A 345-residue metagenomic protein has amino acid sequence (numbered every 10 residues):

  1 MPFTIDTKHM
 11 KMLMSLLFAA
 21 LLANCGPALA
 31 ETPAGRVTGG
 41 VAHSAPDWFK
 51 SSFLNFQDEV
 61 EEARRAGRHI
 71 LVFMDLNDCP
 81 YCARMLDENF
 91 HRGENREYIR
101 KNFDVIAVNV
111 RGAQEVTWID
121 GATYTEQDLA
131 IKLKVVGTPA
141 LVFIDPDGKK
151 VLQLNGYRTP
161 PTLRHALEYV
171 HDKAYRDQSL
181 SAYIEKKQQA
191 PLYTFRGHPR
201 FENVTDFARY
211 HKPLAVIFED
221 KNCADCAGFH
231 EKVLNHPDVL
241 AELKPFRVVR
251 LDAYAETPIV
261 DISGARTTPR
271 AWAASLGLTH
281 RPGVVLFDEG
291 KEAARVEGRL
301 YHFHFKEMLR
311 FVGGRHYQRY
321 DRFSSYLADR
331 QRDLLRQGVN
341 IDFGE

Functional and structural regions predicted by a protein language model:
M1-L13: Positively charged n-region of N-terminal signal peptides that target proteins for export
T7, A28-I70, L76-E97, V110-R247 (+1 more regions): Proteins that catalyze or organize thiol-disulfide redox chemistry and the adjacent proteostasis machinery handling
L13-M14, Q57: Hydrophobic residues within membrane-embedded alpha helices
S15-N24: Bacterial N-terminal signal peptides
N102-F103, F246: Short, well-ordered alpha-helix to beta-strand connector turns
